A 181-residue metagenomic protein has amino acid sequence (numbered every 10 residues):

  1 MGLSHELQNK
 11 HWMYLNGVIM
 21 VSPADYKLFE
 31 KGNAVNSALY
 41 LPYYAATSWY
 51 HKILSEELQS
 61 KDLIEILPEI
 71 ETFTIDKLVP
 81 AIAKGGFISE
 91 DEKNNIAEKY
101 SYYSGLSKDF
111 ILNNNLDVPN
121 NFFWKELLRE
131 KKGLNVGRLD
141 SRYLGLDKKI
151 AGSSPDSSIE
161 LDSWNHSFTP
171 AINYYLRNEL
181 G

Functional and structural regions predicted by a protein language model:
M1: Alpha/beta-hydrolase fold nucleophile elbow
S4-K108: A catalytic-pocket lid/entrance helix-loop region that shapes and gates access to the active site across common
G85-G181: Alpha/beta-hydrolase fold catalytic core
